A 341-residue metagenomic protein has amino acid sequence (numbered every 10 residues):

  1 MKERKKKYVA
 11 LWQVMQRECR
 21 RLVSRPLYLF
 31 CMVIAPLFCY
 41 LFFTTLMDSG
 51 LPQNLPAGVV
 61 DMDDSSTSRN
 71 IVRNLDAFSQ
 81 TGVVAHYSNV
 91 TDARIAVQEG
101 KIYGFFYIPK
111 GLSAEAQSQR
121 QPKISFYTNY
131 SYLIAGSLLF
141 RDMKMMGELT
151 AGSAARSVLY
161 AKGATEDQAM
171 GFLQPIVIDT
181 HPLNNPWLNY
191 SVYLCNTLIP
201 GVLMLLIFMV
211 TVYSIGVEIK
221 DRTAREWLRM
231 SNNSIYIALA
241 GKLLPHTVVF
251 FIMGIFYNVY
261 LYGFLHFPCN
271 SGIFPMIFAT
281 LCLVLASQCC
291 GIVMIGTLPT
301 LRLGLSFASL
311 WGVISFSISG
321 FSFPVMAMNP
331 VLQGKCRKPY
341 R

Functional and structural regions predicted by a protein language model:
M1-V192: Extracytoplasmic/periplasmic domains immediately adjacent to an N-terminal transmembrane anchor in multi-pass membrane
V9-W12, L27-C31, V192-N196, P200 (+6 more regions): Alpha-helical transmembrane segments of integral membrane proteins
R17, R21-S24, N185-L194, M230-K242 (+7 more regions): Membrane-helix interfacial "entry" motifs
P36-L37, M145, G201, H246 (+2 more regions): Residue-level recognition of pore/gate-forming positions within transmembrane alpha-helices of multi-pass
F38-L41, H181-L261: Hydrophobic alpha-helical transmembrane segments of multi-pass membrane transport proteins
F43, D64, I95, V248 (+3 more regions): Membrane-spanning alpha-helical segments of multipass transporters and channels
L46, G50-L51, L159, I215-T223 (+6 more regions): Membrane-interfacial segments
F106, R141, M209-V217, R222 (+4 more regions): Short helix-terminus and kink motifs of transmembrane alpha helices, predominantly at the cytoplasmic interface
